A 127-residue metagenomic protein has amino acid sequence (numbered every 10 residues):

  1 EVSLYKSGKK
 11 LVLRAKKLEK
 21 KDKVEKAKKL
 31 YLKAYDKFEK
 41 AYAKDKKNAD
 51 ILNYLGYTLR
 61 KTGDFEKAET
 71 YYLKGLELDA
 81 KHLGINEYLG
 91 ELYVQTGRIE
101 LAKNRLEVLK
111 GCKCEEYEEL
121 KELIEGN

Functional and structural regions predicted by a protein language model:
K44, L78, L109-C112: Structural marker of alpha-solenoid helical repeat scaffolds
N48, H82, C114-Y117: Residue-level recognition of tetratricopeptide repeat
K61, Q95-T96, G126-N127: Register position in tetratricopeptide repeats
